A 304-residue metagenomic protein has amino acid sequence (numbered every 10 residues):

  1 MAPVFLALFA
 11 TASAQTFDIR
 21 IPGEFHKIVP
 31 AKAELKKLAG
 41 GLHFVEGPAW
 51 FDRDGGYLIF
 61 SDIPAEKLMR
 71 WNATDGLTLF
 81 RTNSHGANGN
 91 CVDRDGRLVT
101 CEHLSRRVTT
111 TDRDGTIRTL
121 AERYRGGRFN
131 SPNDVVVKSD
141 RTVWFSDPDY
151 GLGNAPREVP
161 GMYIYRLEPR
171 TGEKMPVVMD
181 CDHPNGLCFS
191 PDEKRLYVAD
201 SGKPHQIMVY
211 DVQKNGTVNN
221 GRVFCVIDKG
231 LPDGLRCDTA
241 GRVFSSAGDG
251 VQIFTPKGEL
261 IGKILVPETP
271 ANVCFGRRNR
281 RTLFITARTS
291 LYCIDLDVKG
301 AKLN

Functional and structural regions predicted by a protein language model:
M1-T11: Bacterial N-terminal signal peptides
Q15-K36, K302-N304: Blade/loop signatures of beta-propeller domains
E34, A39-Y57, N83-E102, R106-R107 (+8 more regions): Beta-rich, blade/repeat-based domains predominating in secreted/periplasmic proteins but also intracellular
K36-A39, T78-T82, R118-E122, M175-V178 (+3 more regions): Beta-propeller fold detector
D52-R81: Beta-propeller domains
K67-M69, R107-T109, M162-Y165, Q206-M208 (+2 more regions): A short loop-to-beta-strand structural motif that recurs across blades of beta-propeller domains
R70-N72, T110-D112, L167, Y210-V212 (+2 more regions): Hydrophobic/aromatic beta-strand positions that recur at structurally equivalent sites within the blades
V209-T217, L296-L303: Short loop/turn segments immediately following beta-strands, especially the blade-tip and inter-blade linker loops
